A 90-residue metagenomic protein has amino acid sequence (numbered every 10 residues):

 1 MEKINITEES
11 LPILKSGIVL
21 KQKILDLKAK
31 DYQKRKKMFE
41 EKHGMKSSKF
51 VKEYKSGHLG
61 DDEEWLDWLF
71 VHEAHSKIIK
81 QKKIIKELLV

Functional and structural regions predicted by a protein language model:
M1-K49, I78-V90: Small, basic N-terminal interaction modules of short regulatory proteins
Y54-L69, E73: Short, glycine/alanine-rich amphipathic alpha-helical segment that often forms an alpha-turn-alpha hairpin
